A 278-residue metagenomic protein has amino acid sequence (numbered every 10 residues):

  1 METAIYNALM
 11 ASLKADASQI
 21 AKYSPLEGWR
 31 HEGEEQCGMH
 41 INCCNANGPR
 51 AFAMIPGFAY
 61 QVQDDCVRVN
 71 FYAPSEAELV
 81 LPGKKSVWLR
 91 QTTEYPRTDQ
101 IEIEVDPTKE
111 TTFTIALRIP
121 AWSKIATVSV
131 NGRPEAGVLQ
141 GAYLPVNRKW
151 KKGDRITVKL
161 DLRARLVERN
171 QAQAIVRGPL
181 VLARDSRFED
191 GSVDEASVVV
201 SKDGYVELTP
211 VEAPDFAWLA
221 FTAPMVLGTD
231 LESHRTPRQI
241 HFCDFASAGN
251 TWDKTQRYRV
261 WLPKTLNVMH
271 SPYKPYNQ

Functional and structural regions predicted by a protein language model:
E2-N7, S12-E104, L139, K159-Q278: C-terminal beta-rich recognition modules with glycine/proline-rich loops and embedded aromatic residues
G83-K85, T111, K124, R133 (+1 more regions): Short acidic/polar mixed-charge low-complexity motifs
T93, V105-K109, R118-A121, R148: Non-cytosolic beta-sheet module surface loops
K109, Q140, K151-K152: Surface-exposed loops/turns
E110-V130: Beta-strand-rich binding/interaction modules
F113-A116, V146-D161, V167: C-terminal beta-strand-rich structural cap/linker in extracellular carbohydrate-active enzymes
S123-R148, L166-N170: Solvent-exposed beta-strand/loop surfaces of large extracellular or lumenal domains
